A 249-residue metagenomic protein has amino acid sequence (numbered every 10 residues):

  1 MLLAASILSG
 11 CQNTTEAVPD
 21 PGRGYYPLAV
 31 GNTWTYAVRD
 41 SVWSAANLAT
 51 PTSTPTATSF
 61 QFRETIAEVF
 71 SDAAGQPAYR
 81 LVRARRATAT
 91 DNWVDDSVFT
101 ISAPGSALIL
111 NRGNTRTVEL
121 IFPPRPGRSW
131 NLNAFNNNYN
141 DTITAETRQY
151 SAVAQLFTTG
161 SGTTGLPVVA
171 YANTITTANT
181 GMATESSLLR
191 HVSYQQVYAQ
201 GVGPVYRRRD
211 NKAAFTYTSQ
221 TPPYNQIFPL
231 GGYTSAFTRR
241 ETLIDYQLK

Functional and structural regions predicted by a protein language model:
M1-L2: Sec-dependent signal peptide recognition, specifically the positively charged N-region followed immediately by
I7-G10: C-terminal motif of bacterial Sec signal peptides marking the signal peptidase cleavage site
Q12-K249: Conserved functional acidic sites
